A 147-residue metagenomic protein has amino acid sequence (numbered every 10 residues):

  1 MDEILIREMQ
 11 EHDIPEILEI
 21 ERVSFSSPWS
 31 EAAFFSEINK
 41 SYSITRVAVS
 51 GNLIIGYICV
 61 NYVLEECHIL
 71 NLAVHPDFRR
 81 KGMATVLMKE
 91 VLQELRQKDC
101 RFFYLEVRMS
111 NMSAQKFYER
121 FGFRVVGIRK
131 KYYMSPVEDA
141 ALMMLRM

Functional and structural regions predicted by a protein language model:
E3-I6: Extreme N-terminal starter segment of soluble prokaryotic enzymes
E8-D77, M88-E90, E94, K98 (+1 more regions): Acetyl-CoA-dependent GNAT
I69, F103-V107: Conserved hydrophobic beta-strand within the GNAT/NAT acetyltransferase core sheet that lines the active-site cleft
H75-K81, M109-N111: Active-site acidic-Proline motif in GNAT/NAT acetyltransferases
R80-Q93, K116-R120: Conserved acetyl-CoA-binding loop-helix of GNAT-fold acetyltransferases
K81, K98-R101: Short coil/turn segments at alpha/beta junctions that flank glycine-rich nucleotide-binding fingerprints
M88, N111-A114, K131-P136: Short glycine/proline-centered loop/turn elements that form peptide/ligand docking sites
E106, E119, R124-A140: Conserved catalytic-core motifs of GNAT/GCN5-like acyltransferases
